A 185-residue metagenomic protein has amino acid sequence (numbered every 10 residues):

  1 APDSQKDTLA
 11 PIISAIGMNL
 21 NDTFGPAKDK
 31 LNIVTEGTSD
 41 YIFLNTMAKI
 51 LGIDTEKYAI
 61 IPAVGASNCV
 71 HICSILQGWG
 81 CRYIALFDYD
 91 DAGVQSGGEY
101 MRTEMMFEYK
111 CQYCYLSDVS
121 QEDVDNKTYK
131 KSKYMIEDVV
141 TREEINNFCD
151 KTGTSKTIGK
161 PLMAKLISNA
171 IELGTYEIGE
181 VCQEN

Functional and structural regions predicted by a protein language model:
A1-D91: RecA-like P-loop NTPase motor core
I13-I16, L20, L166, A170 (+1 more regions): Generic low-complexity, intrinsically disordered sequence content enriched in small uncharged/hydrophobic residues
C69, C73, C81, C111-C114 (+2 more regions): Generic recognition of cysteine residues
Q95-E177: Activity-critical C-terminal alpha-helical subdomain
I178-N185: Short, intrinsically disordered, charge-balanced linker/junction segments flanking boundaries in proteins
